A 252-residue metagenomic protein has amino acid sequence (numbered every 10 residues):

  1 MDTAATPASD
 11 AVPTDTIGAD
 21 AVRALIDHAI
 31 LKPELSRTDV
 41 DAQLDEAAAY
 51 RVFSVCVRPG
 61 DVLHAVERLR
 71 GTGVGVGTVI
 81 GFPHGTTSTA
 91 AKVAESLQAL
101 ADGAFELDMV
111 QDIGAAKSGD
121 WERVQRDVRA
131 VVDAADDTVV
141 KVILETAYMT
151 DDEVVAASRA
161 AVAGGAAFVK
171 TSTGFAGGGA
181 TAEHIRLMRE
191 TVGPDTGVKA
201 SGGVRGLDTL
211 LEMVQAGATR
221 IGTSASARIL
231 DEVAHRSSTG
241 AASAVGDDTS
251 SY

Functional and structural regions predicted by a protein language model:
M1-A8: N-terminal acidic, proline/glycine-rich, low-complexity intrinsically disordered segments
P13-Y50, G60-V198, G206-R228, R236-T239 (+1 more regions): Alpha/beta enzyme core
C56-V57: Short beta-strand scaffold positions
S201: Short hydrophobic "strand-cap" motifs at the C-terminus of beta-strands
T239-A242, G246-D247: Short, charged, intrinsically disordered terminal tails
